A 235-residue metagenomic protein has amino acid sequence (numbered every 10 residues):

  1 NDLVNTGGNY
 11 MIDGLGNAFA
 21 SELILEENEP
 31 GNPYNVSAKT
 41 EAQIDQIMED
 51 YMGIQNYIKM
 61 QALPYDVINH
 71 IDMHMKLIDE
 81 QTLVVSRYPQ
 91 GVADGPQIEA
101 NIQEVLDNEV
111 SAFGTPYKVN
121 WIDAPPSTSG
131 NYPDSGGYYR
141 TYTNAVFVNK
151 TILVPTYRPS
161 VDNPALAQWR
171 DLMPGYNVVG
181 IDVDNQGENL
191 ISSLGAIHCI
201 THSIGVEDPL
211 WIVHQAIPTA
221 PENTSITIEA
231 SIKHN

Functional and structural regions predicted by a protein language model:
N1-D208: The feature marks the mature, well-folded catalytic cores of soluble enzymes
G205-N235: Glycan-association/targeting regions that enable binding to alpha-glucans and other polysaccharides
